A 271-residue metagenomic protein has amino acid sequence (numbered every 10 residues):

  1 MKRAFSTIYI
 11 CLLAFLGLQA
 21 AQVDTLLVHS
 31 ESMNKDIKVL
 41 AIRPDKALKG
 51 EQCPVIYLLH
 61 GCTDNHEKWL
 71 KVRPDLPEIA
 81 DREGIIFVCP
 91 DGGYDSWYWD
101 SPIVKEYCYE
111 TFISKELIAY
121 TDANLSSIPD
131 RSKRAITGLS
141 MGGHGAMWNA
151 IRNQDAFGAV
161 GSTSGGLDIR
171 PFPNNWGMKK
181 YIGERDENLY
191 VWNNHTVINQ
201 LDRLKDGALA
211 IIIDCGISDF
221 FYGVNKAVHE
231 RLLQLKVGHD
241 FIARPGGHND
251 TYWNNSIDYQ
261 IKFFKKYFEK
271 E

Functional and structural regions predicted by a protein language model:
M1-S6: Positively charged n-region of N-terminal signal peptides that target proteins for export
T7-G17: Bacterial N-terminal signal peptides
A21-E271: Non-catalytic cap/lid and distal C-terminal segments of serine-dependent acyl enzymes
